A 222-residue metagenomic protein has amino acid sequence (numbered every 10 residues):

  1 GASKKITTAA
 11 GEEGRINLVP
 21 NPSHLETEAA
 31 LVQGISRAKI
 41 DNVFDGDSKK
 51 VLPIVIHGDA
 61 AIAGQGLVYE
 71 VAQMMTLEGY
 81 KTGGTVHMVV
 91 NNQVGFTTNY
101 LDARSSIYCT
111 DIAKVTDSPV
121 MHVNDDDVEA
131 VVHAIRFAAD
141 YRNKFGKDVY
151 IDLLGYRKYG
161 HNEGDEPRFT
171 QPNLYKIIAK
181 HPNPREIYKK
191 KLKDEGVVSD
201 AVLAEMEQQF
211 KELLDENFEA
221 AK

Functional and structural regions predicted by a protein language model:
G1-I54, A60-L67, A72-T85, N91-L101 (+5 more regions): Conserved internal helical-beta-strand scaffold that buttresses enzyme catalytic cores
G58-A61, Y156-K158: Short, internal active-site loops enriched in acidic
V89-V90, L153: Hydrophobic side chains in beta-strands
G95-S106, K114-Y150, L154-G160, G164 (+1 more regions): Conserved phosphate-handling catalytic cores of large alpha/beta enzymes
T110: Active-site-proximal helix-loop-helix substrate-binding element of RNase H-like nuclease domains
F169-A179: Acidic, His- and aromatic-enriched active-site or binding-groove loops in soluble protein domains that engage sugars
